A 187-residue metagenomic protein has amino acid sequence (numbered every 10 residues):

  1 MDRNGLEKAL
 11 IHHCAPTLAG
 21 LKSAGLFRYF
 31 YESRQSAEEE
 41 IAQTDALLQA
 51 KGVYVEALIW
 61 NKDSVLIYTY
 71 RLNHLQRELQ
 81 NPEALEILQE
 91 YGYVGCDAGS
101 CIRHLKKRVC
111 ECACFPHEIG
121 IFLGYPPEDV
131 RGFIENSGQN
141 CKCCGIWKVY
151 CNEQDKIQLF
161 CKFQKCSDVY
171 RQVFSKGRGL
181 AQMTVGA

Functional and structural regions predicted by a protein language model:
M1-F30: Short, extreme N-terminal leader segments that mark the start of a protein/domain
C14-G20, V55-I59, K106-E111: Short, flexible, solvent-exposed loop/turn segments with mixed acidic/basic and small polar residues
A15, Q89, S100-L105, E153-I157 (+1 more regions): Intrinsic low-complexity, intrinsically disordered or marginally ordered coil/linker segments
Y31-E39: Short, surface-exposed ligand-recognition loops at beta-strand->loop->(often short) alpha-helix junctions that present
E40-D97: A glycine-rich, hydrophobic loop/mini-helix early in the fold
E90-H117: Internal catalytic-core helix/loop-beta-alpha segment that presents or stabilizes conserved functional determinants
P116-C141: Hydrophobic/aromatic-rich, well-ordered segments within soluble, folded domains that form packed cores
I146-A187: Long, compositionally biased
